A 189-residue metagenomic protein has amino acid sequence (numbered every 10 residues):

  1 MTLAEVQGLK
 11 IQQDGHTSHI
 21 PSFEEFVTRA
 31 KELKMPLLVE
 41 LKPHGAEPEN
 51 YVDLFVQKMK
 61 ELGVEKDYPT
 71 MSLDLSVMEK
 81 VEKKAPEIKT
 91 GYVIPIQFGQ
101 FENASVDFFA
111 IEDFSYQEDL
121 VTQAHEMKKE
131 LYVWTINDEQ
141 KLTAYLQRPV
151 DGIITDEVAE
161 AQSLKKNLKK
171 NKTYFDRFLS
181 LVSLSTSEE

Functional and structural regions predicted by a protein language model:
M1-K89, I111, H125-M127, S183-E188: Metal-dependent phosphodiesterase/phospholipase catalytic core, i.e., the His/Asp/Glu-rich active-site region
G15-I20, G91-E189: C-terminal active-site rim and adjoining tail of enzyme catalytic domains
